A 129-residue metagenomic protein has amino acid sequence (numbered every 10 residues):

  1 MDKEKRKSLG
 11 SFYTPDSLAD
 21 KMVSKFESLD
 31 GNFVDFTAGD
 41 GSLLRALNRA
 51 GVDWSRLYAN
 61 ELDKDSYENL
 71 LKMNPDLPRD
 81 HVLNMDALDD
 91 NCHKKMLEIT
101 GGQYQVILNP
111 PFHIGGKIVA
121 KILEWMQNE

Functional and structural regions predicted by a protein language model:
M1-G31, S42-L43: S-adenosyl-L-methionine
M22-V23, F33-L47, D86-D89, I99-E124: Conserved proline-anchored active-site loop of SAM-dependent methyltransferases that bridges a beta-strand
W54, D76-R79, Q103: A generic structural signal for alpha->beta connector loops
R56-E61: Conserved SAM-binding motif I beta-strand of class I
D65: Conserved Rossmann-like nucleotide-cofactor binding loop
L70-L71: Conserved SAM-binding loop
P78-A87: Conserved SAM-binding strand-loop segment of SAM-dependent methyltransferases
N128-E129: Short glycine-dipeptide loop
